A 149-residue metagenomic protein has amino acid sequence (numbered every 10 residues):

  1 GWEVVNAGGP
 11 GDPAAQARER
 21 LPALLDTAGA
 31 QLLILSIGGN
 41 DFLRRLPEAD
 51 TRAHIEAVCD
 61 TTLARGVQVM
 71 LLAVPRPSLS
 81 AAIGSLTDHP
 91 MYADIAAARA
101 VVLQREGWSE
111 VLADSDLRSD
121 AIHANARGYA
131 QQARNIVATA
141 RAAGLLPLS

Functional and structural regions predicted by a protein language model:
W2-A14: A short beta-strand-loop structural module common to alpha/beta enzyme folds
Q16-S149: Alpha-helical cap/lid subdomain in secreted, periplasmic, or secretory-pathway luminal O-acyl-processing enzymes
